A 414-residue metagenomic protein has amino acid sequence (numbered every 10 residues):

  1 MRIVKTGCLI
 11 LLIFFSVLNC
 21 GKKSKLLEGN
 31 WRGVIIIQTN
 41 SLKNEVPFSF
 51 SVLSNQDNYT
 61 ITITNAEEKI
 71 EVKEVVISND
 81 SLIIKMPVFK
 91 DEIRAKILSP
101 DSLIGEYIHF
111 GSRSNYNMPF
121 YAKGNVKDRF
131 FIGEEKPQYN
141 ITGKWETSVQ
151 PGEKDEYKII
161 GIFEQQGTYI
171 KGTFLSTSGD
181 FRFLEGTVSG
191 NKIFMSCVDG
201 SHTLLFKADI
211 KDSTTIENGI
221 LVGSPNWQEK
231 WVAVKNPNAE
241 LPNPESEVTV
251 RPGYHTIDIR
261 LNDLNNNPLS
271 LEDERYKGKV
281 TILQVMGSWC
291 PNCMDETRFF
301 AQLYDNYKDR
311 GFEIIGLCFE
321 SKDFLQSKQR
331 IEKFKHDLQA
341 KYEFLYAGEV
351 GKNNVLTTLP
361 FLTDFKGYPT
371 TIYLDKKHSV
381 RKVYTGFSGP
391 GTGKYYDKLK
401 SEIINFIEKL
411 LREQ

Functional and structural regions predicted by a protein language model:
M1-N30: Bacterial Sec-dependent N-terminal signal peptides
L27-K96, F130-I132, Y139-D209: Central antiparallel beta-sheet cores of small beta-barrel/beta-sandwich binding domains
Y116-V149, P244-V250, T256-D258: Surface-exposed beta-loop interaction hotspot
N236-D273: N-terminal "domain-start" segment that seeds a small globular fold
S270-M294, F300: Short active-site neighborhood of thiol/selenol oxidoreductases, capturing the structured segment around
D295-Q339, V350-T358: Structural microenvironment flanking redox-active thiols in thiol-disulfide oxidoreductases
Q339-E343, L362-I372: Structural micro-motif
G367-Q414: Thiol-/selenol-based redox modules, centered on thioredoxin-like and closely related oxidoreductase domains
